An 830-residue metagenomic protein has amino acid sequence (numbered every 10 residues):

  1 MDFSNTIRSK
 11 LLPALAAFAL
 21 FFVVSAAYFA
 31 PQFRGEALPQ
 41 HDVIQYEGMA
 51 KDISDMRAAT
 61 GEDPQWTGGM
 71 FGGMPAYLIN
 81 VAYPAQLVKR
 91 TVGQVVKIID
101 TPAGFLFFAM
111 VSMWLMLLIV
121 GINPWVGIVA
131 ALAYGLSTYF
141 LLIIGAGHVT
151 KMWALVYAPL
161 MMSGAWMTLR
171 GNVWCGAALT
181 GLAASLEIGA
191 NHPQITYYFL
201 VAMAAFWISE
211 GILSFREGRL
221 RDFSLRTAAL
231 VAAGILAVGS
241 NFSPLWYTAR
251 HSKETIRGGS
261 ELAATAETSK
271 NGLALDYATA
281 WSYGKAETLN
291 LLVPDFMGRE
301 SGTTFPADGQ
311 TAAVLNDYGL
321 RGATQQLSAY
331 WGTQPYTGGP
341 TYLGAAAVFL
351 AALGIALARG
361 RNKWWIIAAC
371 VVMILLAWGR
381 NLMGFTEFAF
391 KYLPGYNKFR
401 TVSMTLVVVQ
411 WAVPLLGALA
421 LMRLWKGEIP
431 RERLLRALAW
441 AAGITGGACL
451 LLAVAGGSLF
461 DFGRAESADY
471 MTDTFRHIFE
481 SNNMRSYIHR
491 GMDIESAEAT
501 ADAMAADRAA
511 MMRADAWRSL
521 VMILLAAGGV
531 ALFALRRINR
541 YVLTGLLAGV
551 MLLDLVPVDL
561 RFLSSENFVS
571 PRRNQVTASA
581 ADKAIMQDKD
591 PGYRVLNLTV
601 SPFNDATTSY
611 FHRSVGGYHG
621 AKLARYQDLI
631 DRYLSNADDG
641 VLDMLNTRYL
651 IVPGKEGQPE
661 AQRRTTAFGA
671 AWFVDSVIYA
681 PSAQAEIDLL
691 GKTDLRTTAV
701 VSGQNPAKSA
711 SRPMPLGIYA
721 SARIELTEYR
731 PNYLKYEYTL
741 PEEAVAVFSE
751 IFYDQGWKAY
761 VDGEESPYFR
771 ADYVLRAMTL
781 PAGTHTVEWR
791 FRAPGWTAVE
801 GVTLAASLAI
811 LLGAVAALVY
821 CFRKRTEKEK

Functional and structural regions predicted by a protein language model:
I7-L78, T255, S269-D276, A286 (+6 more regions): Hydrophobic alpha-helical membrane-insertion signals
P13-M49, G234-Y247, V372-L375, A448-G457 (+1 more regions): Transmembrane signal-anchor helices characteristic of membrane glycosylation enzymes that use polyprenol
V24-M113, L132-L155, S269-L343, L376-Y392: Membrane-interface coil-to-helix junctions
G104-G121, L160, A347-F349: Transmembrane-helix motifs of polytopic, lipid-linked glycan transferases
L117-L136, G171-A177: Transmembrane-helix signature of polytopic, membrane-embedded enzymes that assemble or transfer cell-envelope glycans
A131, G147-A158, T168-S185, P193-G234 (+2 more regions): Contiguous transmembrane helix-bundle modules in multi-pass membrane proteins
S260-E267, G549, L555-Y719, E725 (+3 more regions): Extracytoplasmic
F349, L375, G616, R648 (+2 more regions): Active-site-proximal, structured, solvent-exposed surfaces of multi-pass membrane proteins that position macromolecular
